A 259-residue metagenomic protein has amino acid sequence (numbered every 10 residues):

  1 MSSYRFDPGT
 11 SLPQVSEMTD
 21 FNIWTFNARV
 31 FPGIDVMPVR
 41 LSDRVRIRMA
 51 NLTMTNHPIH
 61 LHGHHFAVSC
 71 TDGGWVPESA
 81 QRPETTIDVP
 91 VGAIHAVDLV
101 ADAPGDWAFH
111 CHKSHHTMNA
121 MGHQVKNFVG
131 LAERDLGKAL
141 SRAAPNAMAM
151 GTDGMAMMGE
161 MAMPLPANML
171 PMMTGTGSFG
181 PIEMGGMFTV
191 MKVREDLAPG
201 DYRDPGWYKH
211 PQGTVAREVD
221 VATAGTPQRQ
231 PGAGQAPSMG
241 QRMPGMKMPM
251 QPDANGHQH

Functional and structural regions predicted by a protein language model:
M1-H259: Copper-binding active sites and cupredoxin-like electron-transfer domains, recognizing His/Cys-rich ligand loops
